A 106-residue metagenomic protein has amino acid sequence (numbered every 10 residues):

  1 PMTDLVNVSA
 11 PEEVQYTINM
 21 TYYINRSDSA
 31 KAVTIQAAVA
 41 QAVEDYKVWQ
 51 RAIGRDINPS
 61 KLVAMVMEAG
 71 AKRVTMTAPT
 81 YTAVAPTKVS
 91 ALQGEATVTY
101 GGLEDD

Functional and structural regions predicted by a protein language model:
P1-R55: Carbohydrate-recognition loop of C-type lectin domains
Q36-D106: An aromatic-glycine-centered, glycine-rich loop/turn in mixed alpha/beta architecture
